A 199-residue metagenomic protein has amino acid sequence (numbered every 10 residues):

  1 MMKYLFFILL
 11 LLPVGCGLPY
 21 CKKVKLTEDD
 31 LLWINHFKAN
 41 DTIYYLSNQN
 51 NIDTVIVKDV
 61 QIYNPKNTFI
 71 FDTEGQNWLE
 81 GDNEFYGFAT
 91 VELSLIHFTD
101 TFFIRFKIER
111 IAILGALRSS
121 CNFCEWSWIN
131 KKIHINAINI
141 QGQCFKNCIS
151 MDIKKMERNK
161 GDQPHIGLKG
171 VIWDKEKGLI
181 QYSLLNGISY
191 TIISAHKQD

Functional and structural regions predicted by a protein language model:
M1-P19: Sec-dependent bacterial lipoprotein signal peptides
G17-D199: Conserved functional acidic sites
